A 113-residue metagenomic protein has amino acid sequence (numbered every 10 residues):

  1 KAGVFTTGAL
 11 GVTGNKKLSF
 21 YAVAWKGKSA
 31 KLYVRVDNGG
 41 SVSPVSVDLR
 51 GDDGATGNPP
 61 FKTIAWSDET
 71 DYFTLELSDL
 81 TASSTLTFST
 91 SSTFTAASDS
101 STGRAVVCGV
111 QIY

Functional and structural regions predicted by a protein language model:
K1-K17, K28-A30, T70-F73, V107: Short beta-strands within extracellular/lumenal beta-sheet-rich domains
A2, T6, T13, N38-S41 (+2 more regions): Extracellular hydrophilic low-complexity repeat tracts enriched in serine/threonine
L10, V34-V36, L77-D79: Short, exposed beta-strand/loop patches in secreted or surface proteins that constitute
L18, G40-S43: Short, surface-exposed linear patches
S19-V23: Short edge beta-strand/loop segments characteristic of extracellular beta-sandwich folds
G27, V42-Y113: Terminal, low-complexity interaction segments
S29-G40: Short, surface-exposed beta-strand/strand-loop-strand elements in extracellular ectodomains
